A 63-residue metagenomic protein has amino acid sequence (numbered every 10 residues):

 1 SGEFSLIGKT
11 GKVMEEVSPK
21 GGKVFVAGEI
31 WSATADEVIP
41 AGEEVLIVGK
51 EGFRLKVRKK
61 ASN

Functional and structural regions predicted by a protein language model:
E3-N63: Terminal membrane-proximal soluble interaction domains of membrane-associated proteins
